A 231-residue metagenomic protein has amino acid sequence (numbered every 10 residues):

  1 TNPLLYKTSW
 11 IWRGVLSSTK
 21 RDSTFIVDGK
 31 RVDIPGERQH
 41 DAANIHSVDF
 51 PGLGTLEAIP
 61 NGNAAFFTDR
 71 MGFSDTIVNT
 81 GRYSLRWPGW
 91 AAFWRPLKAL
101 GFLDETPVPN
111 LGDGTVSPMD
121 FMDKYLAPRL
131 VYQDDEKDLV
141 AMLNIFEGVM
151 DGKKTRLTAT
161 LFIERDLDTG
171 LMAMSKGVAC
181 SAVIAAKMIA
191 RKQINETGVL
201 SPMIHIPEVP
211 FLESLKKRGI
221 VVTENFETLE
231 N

Functional and structural regions predicted by a protein language model:
T1-N231: C-terminal catalytic/substrate-binding lobe primarily of soluble NAD(P)-dependent oxidoreductases
